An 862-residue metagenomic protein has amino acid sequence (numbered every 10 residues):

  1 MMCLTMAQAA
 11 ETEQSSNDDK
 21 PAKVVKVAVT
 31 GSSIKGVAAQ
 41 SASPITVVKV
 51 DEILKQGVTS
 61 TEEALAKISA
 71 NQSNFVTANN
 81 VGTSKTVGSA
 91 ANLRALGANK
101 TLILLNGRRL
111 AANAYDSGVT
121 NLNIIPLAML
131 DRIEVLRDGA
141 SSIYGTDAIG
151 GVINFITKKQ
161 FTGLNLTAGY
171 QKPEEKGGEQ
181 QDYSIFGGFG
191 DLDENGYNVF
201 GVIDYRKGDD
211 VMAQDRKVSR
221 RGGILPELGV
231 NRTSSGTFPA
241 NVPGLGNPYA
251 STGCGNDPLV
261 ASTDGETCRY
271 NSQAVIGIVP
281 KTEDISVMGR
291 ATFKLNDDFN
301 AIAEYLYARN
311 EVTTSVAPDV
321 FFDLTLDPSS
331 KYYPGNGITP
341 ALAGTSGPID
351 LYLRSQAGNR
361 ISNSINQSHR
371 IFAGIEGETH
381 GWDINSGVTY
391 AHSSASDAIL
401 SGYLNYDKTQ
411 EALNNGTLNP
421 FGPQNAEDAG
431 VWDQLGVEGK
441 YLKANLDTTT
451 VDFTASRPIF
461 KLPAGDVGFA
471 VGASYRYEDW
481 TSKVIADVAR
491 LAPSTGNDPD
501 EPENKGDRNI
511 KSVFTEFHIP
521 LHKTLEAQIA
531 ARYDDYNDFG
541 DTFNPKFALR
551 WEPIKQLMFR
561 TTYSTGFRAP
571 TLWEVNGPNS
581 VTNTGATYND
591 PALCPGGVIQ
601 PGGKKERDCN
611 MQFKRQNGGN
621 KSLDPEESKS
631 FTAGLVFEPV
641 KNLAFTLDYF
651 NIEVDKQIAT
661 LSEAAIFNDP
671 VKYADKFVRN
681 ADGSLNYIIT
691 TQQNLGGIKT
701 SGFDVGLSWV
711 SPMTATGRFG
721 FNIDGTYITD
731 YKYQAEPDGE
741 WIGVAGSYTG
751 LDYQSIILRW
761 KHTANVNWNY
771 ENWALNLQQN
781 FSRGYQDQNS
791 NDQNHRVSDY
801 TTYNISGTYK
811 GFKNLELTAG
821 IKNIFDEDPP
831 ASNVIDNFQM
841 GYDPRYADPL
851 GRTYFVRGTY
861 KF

Functional and structural regions predicted by a protein language model:
M1-I68, S184-D191, P258, D297 (+3 more regions): N-terminal Sec signal peptide and the immediately downstream disordered periplasmic leader that contains the TonB box
I53, L65, I133-E134, I153-F155 (+5 more regions): Non-catalytic regulatory/gating segments with a bias toward low-complexity or hydrophobic composition
T61-A64, S89-N92, N121-N123, D147-A168 (+1 more regions): N-terminal periplasmic accessory domains that precede and gate Gram-negative outer-membrane beta-barrel machines
L65-R109: Extracytoplasmic beta-strand/coil segments of soluble accessory domains associated with Gram-negative outer-membrane
R108-R137: Short acidic/polar hinge/loop motifs at secondary-structure boundaries that mediate gating or recognition
A112, K217-P226, P248-T282, M288 (+5 more regions): Surface-exposed, low-complexity loop segments enriched in small/polar and acidic residues
L404, A644, T729-D730, F781-D787 (+1 more regions): C-terminal beta-signal and adjacent terminal beta-strands/loops of Gram-negative outer-membrane beta-barrel proteins
T582, G717-K810, F825: C-terminal beta-barrel architecture of Gram-negative outer-membrane proteins
